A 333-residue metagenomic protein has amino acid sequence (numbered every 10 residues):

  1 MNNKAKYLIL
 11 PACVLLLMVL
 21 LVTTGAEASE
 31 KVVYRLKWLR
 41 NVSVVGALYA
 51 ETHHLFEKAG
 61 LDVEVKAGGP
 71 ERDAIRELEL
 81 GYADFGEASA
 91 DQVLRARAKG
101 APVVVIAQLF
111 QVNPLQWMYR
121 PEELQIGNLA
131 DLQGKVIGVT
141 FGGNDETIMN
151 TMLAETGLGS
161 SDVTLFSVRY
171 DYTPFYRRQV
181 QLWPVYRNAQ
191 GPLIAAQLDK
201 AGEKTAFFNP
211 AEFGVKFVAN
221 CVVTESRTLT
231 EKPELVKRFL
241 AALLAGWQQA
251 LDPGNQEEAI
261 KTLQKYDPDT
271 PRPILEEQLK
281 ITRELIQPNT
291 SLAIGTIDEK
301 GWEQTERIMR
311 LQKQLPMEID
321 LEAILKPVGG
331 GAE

Functional and structural regions predicted by a protein language model:
N2-C13: Bacterial N-terminal signal peptides that target proteins for export
P11-V22: Bacterial N-terminal signal peptides
A28-V168, Y172-R177, Q181-N188, K216: Short, glycine-/small- and polar/acidic-enriched structural segments that line small-molecule recognition paths
L55-K58, E155-G159, L198-G202, T270 (+1 more regions): Short helix-capping segments at alpha-helix termini
D91-Q92, D171-P174, R178-D267: Pocket-lining segment of extracytoplasmic ligand-binding domains
S160-T164, G202-A206, D267-K280, P316-A323: Short, surface-exposed acidic
T230-Q312: Secondary-structure end/capping motifs
K300-E333: Conserved C-terminal helix/tail region of periplasmic/extracytoplasmic solute-binding proteins
